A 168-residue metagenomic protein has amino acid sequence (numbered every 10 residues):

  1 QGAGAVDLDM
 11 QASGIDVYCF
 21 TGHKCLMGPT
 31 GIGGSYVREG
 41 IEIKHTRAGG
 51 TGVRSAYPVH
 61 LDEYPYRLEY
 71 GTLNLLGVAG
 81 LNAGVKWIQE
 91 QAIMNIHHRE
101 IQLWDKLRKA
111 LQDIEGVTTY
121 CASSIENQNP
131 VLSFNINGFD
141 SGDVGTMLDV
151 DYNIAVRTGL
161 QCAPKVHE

Functional and structural regions predicted by a protein language model:
Q1-E168: Pyridoxal 5′-phosphate
